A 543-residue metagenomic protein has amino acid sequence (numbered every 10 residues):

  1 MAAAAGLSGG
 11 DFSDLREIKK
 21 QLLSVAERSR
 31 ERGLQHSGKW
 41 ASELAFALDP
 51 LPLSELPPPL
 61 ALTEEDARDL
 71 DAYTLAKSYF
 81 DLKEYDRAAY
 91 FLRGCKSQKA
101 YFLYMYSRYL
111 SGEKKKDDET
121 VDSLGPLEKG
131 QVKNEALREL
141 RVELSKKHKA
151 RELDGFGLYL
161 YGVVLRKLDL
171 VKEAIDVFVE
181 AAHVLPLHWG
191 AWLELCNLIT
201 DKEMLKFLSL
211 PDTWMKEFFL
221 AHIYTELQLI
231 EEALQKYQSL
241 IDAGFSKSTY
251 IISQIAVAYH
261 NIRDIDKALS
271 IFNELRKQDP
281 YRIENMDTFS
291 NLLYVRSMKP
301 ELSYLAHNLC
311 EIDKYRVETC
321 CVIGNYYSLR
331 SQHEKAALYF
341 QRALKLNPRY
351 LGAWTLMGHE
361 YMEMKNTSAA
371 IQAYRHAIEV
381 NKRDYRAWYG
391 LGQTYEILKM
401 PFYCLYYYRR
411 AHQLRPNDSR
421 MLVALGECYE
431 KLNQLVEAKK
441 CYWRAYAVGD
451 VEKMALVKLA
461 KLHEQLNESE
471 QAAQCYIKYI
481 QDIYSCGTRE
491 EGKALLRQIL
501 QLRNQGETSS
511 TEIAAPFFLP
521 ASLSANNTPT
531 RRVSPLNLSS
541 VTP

Functional and structural regions predicted by a protein language model:
A2-E55, K133-E139, T200-I252, R263-D266 (+4 more regions): Eukaryotic alpha-helical solenoid repeat scaffolds
E64, G94-C95, A150, V184 (+8 more regions): Structural marker of alpha-solenoid helical repeat scaffolds
R68, S97-K99, D154, H188 (+9 more regions): Residue-level recognition of tetratricopeptide repeat
D71, A100, G157, A191 (+8 more regions): TPR alpha-solenoid repeat register
F80, R166, T225, H260 (+9 more regions): Position-specific recognition of the canonical hydrophobic site in helix A of tetratricopeptide repeat
L103, L160, E194, Q254 (+7 more regions): Canonical tetratricopeptide repeat
